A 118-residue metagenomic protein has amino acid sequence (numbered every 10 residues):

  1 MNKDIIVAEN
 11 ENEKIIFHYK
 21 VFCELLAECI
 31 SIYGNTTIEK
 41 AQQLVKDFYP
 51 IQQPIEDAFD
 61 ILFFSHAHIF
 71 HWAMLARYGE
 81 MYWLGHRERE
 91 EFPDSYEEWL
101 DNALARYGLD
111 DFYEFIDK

Functional and structural regions predicted by a protein language model:
M1-K118: C-terminal alpha-helical interaction appendages
